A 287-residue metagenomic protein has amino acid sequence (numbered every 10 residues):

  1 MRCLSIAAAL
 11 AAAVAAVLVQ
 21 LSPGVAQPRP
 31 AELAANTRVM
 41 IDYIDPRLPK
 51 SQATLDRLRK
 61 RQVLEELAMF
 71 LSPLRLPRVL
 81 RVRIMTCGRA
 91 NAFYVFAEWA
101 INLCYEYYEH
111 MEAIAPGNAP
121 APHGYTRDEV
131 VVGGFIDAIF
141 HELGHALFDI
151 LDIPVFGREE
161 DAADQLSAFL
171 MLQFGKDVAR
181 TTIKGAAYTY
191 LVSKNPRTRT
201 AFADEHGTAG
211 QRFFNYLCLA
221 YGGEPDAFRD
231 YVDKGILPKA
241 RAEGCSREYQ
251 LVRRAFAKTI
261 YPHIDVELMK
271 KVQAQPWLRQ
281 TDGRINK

Functional and structural regions predicted by a protein language model:
M1-L4: Positively charged n-region of N-terminal signal peptides that target proteins for export
A8-Q20: Bacterial N-terminal signal peptides
A13, G24-A26, S167: Cleavable N-terminal signal peptides
L18-P28: Signal peptide processing junction and immediate N-terminal pro/mature segment of secreted/exported proteins
Q27-L103, Y107-P120, K258-Q273, W277-K287: A metal-dependent hydrolase signature that marks the N-terminal structural subdomain at the beginning of catalytic folds
P28-A34, R38, F202-K287: Pan-zinc metallopeptidase signature
D128-L147: Short alpha-helix carrying the canonical HExxH Zn2+-binding catalytic motif
F156-G175: An active-site-proximal "capping" alpha-helix that borders the catalytic cofactor pocket
